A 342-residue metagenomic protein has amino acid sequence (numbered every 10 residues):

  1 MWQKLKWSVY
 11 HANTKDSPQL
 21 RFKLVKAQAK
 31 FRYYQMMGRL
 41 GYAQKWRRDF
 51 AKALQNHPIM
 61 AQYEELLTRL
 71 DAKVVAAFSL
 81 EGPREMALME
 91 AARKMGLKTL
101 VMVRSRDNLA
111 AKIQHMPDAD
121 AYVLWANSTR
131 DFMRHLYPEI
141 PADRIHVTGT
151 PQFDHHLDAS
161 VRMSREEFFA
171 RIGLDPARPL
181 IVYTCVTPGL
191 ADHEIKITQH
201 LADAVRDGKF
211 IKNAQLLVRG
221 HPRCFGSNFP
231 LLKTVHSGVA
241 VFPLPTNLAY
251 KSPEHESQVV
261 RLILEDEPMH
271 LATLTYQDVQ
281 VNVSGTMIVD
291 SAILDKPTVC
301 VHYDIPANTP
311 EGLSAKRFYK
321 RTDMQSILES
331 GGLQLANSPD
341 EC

Functional and structural regions predicted by a protein language model:
M1-E64, T68-R69: Conserved N-terminal ligand/cofactor-binding loop architecture of enzyme catalytic domains
F50-L54, P58, V74, F78 (+2 more regions): Active-site-proximal region of nucleotide-activated glycan assembly enzymes, centered on histidine/acidic-rich loops
Q62, L67-T68, R223-V289, L294: Donor nucleotide-activated moiety binding/catalytic core segment of transferases that use nucleotide-activated donors
L67-A76, K296: Proline-aspartate-enriched helix->loop->beta-strand connector
K73-A76, A121, L180, Q215 (+1 more regions): Structural motif
L97-T99, L216, T298: Hydrophobic beta-strand scaffold residues
M116-A119, A142-V147, T286-C342: Catalytic binding pocket for nucleotide-activated donors in carbohydrate/polymer assembly enzymes
F153-Q258, A336: Conserved catalytic-core segment of nucleotide-activated headgroup transferases in glycan assembly
